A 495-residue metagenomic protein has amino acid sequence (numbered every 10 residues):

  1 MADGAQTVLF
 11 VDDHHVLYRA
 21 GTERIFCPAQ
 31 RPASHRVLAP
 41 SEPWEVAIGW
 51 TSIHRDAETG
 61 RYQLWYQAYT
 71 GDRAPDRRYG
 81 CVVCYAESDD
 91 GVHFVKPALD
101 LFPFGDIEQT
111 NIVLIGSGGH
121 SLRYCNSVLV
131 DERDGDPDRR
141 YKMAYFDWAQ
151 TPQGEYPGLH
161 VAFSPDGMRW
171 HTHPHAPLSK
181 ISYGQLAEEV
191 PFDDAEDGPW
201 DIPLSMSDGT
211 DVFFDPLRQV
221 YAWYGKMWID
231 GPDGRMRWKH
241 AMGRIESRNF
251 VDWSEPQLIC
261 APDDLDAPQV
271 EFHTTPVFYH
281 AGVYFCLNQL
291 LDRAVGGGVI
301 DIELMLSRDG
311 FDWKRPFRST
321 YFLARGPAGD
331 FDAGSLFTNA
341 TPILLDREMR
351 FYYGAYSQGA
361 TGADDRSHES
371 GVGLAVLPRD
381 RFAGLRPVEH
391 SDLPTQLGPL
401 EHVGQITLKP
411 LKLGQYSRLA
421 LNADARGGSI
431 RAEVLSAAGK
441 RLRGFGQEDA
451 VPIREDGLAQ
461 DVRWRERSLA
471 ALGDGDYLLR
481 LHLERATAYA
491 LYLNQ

Functional and structural regions predicted by a protein language model:
M1-Q495: Carbohydrate-active catalytic/glycan-binding domains of CAZyme proteins, especially the secreted or lumenal ectodomains
